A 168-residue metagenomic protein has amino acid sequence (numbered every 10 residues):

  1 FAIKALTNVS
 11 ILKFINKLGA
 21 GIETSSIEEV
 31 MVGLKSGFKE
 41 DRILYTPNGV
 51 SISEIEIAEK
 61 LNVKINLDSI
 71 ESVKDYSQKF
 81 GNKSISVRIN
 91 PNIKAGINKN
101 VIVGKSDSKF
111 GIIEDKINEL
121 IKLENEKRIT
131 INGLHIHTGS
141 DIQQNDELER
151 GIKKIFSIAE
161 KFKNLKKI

Functional and structural regions predicted by a protein language model:
F1-K167: Active-site-proximal beta-alpha core segment in soluble small-molecule metabolic enzymes
